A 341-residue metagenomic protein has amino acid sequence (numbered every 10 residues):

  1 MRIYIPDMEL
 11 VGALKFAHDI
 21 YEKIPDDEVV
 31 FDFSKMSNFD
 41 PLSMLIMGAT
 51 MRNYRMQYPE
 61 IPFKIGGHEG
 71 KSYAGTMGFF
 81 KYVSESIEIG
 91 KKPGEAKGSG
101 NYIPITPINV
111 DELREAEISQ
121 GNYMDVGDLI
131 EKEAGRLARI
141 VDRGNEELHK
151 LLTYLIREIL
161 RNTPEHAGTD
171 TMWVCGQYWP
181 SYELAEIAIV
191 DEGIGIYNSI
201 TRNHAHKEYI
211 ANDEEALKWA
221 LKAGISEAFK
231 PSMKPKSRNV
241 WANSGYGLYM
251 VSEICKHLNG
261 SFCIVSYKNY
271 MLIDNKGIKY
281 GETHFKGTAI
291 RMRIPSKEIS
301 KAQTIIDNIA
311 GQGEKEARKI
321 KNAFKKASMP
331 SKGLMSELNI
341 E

Functional and structural regions predicted by a protein language model:
M1-D7, V11-I24, S84, H204-E214 (+1 more regions): Flexible, glycine-/charge-rich segments associated with ATP-binding catalytic modules
P6-A13, F39-S43, N122-I130, L151-L152 (+2 more regions): Phosphate/oxyanion-binding active-site loops and adjacent basic polyanion-contact surfaces
M8-E85: Amphipathic alpha-helical interaction surfaces in cytosolic regulatory modules
N38, E133-R157, S237-N239: Conserved short strand/loop->alpha-helix "switch" segment adjacent to the catalytic nucleotide/phosphoryl-transfer site
G48-T50, M77, E146-S181, L248-C255: Conserved ATP-binding N-box helix of the HATPase_c
F80-S99: A glycine-rich helix N-cap at a beta->alpha junction
I103-R143, H204-K207, A211-K230, V251-E253: Helix-loop-beta hinge of the Bergerat
L160-I194, S199-N203, G277: ATP-lid-like helix-loop hinge signature
